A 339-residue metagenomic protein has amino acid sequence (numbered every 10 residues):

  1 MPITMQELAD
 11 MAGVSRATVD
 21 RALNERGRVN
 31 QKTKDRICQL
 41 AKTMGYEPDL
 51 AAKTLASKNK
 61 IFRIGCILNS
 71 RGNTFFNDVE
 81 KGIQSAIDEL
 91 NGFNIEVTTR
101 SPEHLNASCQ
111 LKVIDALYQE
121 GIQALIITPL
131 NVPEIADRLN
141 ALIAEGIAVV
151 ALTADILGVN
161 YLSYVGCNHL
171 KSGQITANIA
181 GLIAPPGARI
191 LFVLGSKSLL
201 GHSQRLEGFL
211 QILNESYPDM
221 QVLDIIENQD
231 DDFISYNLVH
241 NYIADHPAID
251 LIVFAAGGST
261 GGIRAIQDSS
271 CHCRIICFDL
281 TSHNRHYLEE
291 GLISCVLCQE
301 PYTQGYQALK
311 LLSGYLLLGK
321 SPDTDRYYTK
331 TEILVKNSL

Functional and structural regions predicted by a protein language model:
M1-T54: N-terminal helix-turn-helix DNA-binding module of bacterial transcription factors
K42-T74: N-terminal helix-turn-helix/winged-helix DNA-binding helices and compositionally similar short basic alpha-helical
F75-L90, S172-T176, L200-M220, L238 (+2 more regions): Short, solvent-exposed amphipathic alpha-helices that sit in or adjacent to ligand/effector-binding or catalytic
D88-C109, L191-F192, L213-F233: Short beta-strand elements in bilobed, periplasmic/extracellular small-molecule ligand-binding domains
A124-A141, F209, E227-H283: Hydrophobic alpha-helical
P133-K171, T281-E289: Flexible loop/hinge segments that line or gate small-molecule binding clefts
Y164-I190, S235-Y236, N284, E300-L317: Hydrophobic alpha-helical segments within soluble ligand-binding/sensing domains
L213, E300-L339: Hinge/cleft segment of the Venus flytrap/periplasmic-binding protein
